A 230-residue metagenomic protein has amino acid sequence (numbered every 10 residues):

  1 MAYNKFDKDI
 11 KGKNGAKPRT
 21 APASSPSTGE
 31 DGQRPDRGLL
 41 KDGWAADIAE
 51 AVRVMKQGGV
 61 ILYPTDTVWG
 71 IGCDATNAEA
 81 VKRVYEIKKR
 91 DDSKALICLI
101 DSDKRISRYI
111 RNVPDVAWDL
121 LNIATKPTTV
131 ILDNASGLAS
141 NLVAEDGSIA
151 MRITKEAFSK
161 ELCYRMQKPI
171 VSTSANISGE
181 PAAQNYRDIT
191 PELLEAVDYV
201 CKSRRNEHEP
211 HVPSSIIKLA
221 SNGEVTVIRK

Functional and structural regions predicted by a protein language model:
A2-R19, D31-K230: Active-site-adjacent structural elements in enzyme catalytic cores
A23-T28: Ser/Thr/Pro/Gly-rich low-complexity, intrinsically disordered segments
